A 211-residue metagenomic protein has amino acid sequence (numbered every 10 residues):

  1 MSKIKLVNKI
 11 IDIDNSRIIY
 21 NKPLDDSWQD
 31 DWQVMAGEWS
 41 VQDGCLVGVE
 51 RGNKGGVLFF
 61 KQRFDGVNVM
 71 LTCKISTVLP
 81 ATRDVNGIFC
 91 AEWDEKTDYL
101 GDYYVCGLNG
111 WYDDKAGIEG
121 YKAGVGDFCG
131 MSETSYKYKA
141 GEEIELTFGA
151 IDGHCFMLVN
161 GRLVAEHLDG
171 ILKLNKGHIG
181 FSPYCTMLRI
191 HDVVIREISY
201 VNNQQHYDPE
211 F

Functional and structural regions predicted by a protein language model:
M1-V34, V201-F211: Extracellular carbohydrate-recognition regions
K9, V57-R63, S132-Y138, D169 (+1 more regions): Beta-strand-rich interaction surfaces with strong enrichment in secreted/lumenal proteins
L24, H191-I198: Extracellular beta-strand elements of beta-rich domains used for carbohydrate recognition/degradation or cell-matrix
D25-K54: Extracellular glycan-recognition surfaces and repeat-rich motifs
G48-Y121: Secretory/extracellular carbohydrate-interaction modules and structurally similar beta-sandwich "look-alikes"
A123-E145: Short, aromatic/His-centered strand-loop micro-motif at the edge of beta-sheets
G141-F156: Localized edge beta-strand/strand-to-loop motifs within extracellular or lumenal beta-rich domains
L158-H178, P183: Short, solvent-exposed beta-strand-to-loop segments that form ligand-recognition rims of beta-rich domains
